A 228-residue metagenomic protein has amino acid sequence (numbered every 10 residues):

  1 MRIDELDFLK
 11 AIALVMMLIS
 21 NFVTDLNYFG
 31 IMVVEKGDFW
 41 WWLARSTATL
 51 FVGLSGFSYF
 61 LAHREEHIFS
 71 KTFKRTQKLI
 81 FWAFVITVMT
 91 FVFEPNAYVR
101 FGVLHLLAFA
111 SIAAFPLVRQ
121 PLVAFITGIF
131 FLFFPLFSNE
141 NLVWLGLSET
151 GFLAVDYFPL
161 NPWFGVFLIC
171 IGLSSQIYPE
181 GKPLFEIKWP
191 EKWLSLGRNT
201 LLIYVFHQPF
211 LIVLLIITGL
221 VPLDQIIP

Functional and structural regions predicted by a protein language model:
M1-P228: Alpha-helical transmembrane segments and their immediate juxtamembrane cytosolic regions
